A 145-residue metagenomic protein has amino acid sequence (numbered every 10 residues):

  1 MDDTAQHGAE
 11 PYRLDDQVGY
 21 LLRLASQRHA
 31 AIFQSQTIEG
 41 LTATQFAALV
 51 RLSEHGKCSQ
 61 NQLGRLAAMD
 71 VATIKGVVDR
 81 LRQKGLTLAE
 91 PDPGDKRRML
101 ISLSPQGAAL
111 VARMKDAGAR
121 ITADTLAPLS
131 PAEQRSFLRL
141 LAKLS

Functional and structural regions predicted by a protein language model:
M1-E39, L103-P105, K143: N-terminal leader segment of winged-helix/HTH proteins
R13, A30-T73, K84: N-terminal helix-turn-helix DNA-binding core of bacterial DNA-binding proteins
R13, Q17-Y20, A47, R98 (+1 more regions): Amphipathic alpha-helical recognition patches that constitute DNA-binding helices
Y20, L24, A72, A109-A112 (+1 more regions): A generic "alpha-helical surface" signal
R23-L24, F46, R65, P105 (+2 more regions): A broad detector of short, well-ordered amphipathic alpha-helices that serve as recognition/interaction surfaces
R23-S26, V50-E54, K115, A142: Short, locally clustered residues in the helix-turn-helix/winged-helix DNA-binding domain
A30, K57, D79-A142: Charged, amphipathic alpha-helical coiled-coil/dimerization segments
